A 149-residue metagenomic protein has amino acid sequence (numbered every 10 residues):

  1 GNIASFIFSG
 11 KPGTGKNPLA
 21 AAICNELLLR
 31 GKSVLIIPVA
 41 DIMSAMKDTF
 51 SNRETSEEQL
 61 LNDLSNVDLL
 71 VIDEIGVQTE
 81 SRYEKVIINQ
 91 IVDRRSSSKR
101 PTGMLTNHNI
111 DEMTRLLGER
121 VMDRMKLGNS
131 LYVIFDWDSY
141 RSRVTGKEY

Functional and structural regions predicted by a protein language model:
N2-A20: Walker A/P-loop nucleotide-binding motif
A4-F8, L70-I72, T102: Generic beta-sheet signal
I7, L35-I37, M104: A structural signal for short, well-ordered beta-strand segments and their strand-loop junctions that often border
T14-P18, V34-I37, T55, T79: A short glycine-/small-residue-rich loop at the edge of a beta-strand within enzyme catalytic domains
P18-G31: P-loop NTPase Walker A phosphate-binding motif
C24, I42-T49, I75-Y149: Replace "adjacent to P-loop NTPase cores in ATP/GTP-dependent enzymes" with "adjacent to NTP-binding cores
L28-N66: Short glycine-rich substrate-engagement loop in P-loop NTPases that contacts/grips substrate
K32-S33, N66-L70, S98-M104: Loop/turn-to-beta-strand initiation segments
